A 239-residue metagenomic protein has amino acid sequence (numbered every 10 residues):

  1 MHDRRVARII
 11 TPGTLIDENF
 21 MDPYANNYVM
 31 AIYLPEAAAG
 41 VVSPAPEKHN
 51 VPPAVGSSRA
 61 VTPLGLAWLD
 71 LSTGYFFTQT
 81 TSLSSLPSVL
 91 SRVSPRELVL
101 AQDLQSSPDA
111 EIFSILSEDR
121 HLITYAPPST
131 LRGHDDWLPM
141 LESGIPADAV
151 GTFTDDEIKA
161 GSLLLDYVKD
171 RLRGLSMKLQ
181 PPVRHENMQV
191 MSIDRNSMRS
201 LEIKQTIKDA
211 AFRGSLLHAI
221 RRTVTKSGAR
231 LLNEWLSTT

Functional and structural regions predicted by a protein language model:
M1-T239: Charged catalytic and DNA/RNA-contacting regions of genome-maintenance and nucleic-acid-processing enzymes
